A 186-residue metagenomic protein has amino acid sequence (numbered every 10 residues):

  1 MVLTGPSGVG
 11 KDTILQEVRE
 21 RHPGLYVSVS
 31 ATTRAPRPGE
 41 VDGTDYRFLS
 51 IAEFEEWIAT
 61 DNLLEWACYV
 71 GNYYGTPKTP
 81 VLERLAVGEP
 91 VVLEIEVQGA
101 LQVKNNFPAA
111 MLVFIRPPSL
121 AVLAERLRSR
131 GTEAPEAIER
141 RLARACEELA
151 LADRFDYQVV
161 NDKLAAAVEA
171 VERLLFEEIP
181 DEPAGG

Functional and structural regions predicted by a protein language model:
T4-P6: P-loop (Walker A) phosphate-binding loop of NTP-binding proteins
K11: Conserved lysine of the Walker
I14-L15: Post-Walker A alpha-helix
R19-S28: Post-Walker A helix-loop "phosphate-sensing" segment adjacent to the P-loop in P-loop NTPases
S30-V91, V97-L101: ATP-dependent small-molecule kinase phosphotransfer cores that center on conserved nucleotide phosphate-binding segments
T32-P36, V97-G99, P117-V122, L164-A166: Conserved nucleotide-binding/hydrolysis micro-motifs of P-loop NTPases
V91-E96, N105-S129: Conserved phosphate-donor/acceptor-positioning beta-strand/loop module used by diverse small-molecule
A109, E125-E133, E147-G186: NTP-dependent small-molecule kinase module
